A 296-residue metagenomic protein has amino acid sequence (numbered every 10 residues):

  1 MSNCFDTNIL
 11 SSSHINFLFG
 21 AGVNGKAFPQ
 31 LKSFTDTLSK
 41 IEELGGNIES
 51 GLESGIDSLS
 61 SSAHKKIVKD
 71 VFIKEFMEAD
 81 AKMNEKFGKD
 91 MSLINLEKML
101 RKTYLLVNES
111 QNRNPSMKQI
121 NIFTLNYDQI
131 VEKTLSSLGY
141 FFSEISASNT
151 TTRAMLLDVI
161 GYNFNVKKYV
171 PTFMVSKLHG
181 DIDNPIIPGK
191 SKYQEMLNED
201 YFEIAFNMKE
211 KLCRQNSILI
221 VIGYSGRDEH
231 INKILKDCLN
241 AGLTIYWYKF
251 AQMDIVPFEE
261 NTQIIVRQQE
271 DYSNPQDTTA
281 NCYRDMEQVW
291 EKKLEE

Functional and structural regions predicted by a protein language model:
M1-Y193, Y201-F206, K211, I218 (+3 more regions): Conserved catalytic-core helix/loop/strand module for nucleotide-ribose chemistry
M196: Metal-dependent phosphodiesterase/nuclease catalytic metal-binding core
